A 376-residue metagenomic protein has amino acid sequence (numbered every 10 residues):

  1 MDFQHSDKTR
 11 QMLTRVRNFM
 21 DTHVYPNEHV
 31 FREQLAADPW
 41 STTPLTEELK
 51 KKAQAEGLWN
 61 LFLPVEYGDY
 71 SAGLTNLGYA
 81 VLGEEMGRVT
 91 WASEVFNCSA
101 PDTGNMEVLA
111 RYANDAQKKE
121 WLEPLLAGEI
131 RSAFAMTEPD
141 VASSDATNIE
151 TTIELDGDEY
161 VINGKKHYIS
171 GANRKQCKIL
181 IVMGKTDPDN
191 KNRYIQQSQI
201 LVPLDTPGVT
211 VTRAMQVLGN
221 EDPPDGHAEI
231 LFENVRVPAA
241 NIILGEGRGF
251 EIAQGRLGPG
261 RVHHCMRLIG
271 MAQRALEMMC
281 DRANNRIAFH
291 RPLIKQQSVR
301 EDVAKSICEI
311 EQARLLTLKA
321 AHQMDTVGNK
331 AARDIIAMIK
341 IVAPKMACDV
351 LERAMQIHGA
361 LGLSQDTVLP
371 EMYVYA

Functional and structural regions predicted by a protein language model:
M1-A92, C98-S99, Y112-Q117, P124-E129 (+5 more regions): Alpha-helical interface subdomain recognition
G73-L74, S144-T147, A172-C177, N192-Q196 (+2 more regions): Short glycine/proline-enriched turns and hinge-like loops at secondary-structure junctions
S99-M106: Short, conserved phosphate-binding/catalytic loop or strand-edge motifs used in phosphoryl-/nucleotidyl-transfer
M106-Y112, F134-A135, D189: Flexible, glycine-rich active-site loops centered on histidine and acidic residues that chelate a metal or position
G128-T137, V182: A short, Trp-centered hydrophobic/proline-enriched beta-strand micro-motif
A142, H167-R174, P259-H263: Glycine-rich phosphate/pyrophosphate-binding beta-alpha loops
N148, P207-R236: Flexible, small-/acidic-enriched active-site or ligand-binding loops
E159, N163-T212: A short core secondary-structure module
